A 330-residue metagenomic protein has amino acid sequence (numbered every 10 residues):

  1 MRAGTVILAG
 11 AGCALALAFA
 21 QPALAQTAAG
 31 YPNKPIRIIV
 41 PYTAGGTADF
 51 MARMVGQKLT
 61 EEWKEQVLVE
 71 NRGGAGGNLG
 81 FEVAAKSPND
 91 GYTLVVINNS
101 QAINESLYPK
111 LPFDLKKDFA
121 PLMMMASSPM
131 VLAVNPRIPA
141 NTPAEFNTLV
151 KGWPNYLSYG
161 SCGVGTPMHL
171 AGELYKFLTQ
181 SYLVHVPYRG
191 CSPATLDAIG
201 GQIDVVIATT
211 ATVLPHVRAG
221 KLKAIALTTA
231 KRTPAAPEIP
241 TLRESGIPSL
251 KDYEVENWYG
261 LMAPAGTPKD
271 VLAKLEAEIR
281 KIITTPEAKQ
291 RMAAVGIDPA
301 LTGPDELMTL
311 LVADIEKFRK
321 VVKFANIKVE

Functional and structural regions predicted by a protein language model:
M1-N33, A144, V329-E330: Short, low-complexity disordered leader/linker segments with a strong preference for bacterial N-terminal type II
A25-K117, Q180-T209, H216, L301-T302 (+1 more regions): N-terminal (or domain-start) structured segment
Q26-A28, D118-L122, E244-Y253: Short beta-strand/turn micro-motifs at beta-sheet edges
N33-P35, R218, K269-E330: An extracytoplasmic/periplasmic, membrane-proximal ligand-sensing/linker region
R37, G56-T60, E82-A85, Y108 (+7 more regions): Solvent-exposed, non-membrane alpha-helical residues enriched in polar/charged side chains
K86-Y92, S106-P193, L242-E244, W258-R291: Hinge/capping helix and adjacent helix->loop/strand transition within the periplasmic-binding protein
Q101-K110, H169, L174-L178, V205-T241: A ligand-binding cleft/hinge motif common to bilobed small-molecule-binding domains
